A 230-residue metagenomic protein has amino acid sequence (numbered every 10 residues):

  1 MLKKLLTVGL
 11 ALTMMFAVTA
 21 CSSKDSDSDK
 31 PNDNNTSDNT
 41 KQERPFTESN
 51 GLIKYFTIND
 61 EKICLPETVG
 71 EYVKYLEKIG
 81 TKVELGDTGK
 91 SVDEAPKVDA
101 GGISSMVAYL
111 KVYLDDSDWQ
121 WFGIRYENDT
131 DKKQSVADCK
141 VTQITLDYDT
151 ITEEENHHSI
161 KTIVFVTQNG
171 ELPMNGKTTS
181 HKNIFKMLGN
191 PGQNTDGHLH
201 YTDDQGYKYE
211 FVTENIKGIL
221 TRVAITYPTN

Functional and structural regions predicted by a protein language model:
M1-L5: Positively charged n-region of N-terminal signal peptides that target proteins for export
T7, K24-G89: N-terminal, intrinsically disordered, polar/charged segments of Gram-positive cell-envelope systems that serve as
L12-T13: Repetitive helical segments and hydrophobic/amphipathic motifs
A17-A20: C-terminal motif of bacterial Sec signal peptides marking the signal peptidase cleavage site
P45, E71-T150, T162-N230: A cross-family detector of function-defining hotspots
T47-N59, N156-N169: Acidic/histidine-rich, surface-exposed loop or edge segments in extracytoplasmic proteins
